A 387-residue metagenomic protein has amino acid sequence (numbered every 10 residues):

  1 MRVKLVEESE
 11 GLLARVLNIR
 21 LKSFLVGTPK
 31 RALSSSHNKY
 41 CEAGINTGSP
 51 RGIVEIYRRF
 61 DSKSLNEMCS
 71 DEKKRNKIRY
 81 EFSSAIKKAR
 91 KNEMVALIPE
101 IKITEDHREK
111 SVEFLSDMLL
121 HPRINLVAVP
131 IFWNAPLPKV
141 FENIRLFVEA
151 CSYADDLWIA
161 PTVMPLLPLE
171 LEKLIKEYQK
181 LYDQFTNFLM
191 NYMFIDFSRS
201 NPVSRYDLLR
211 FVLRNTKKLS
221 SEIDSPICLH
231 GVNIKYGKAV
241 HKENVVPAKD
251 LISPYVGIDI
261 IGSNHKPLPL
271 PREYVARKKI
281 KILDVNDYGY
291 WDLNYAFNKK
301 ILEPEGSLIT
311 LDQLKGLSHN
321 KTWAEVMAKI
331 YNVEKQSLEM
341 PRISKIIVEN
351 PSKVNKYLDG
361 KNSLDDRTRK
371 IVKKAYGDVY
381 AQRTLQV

Functional and structural regions predicted by a protein language model:
M1-D156, K321-V387: Non-catalytic, usually N-terminal nucleic-acid engagement modules in DNA/RNA processing proteins
A96-I98, K102-K278: Eukaryote-skewed repeat-based solenoidal scaffolds used as protein-protein interaction platforms, primarily
N233-V387: C-terminal accessory extensions appended to soluble enzyme cores
